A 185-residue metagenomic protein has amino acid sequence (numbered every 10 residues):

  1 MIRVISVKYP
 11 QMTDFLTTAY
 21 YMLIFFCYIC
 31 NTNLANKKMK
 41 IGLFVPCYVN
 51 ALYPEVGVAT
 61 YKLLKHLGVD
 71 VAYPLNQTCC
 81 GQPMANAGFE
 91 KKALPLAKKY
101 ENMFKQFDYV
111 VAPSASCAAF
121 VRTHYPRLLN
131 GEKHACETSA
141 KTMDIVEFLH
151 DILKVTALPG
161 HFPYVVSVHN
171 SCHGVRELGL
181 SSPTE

Functional and structural regions predicted by a protein language model:
R3-S6, Q11, N33: Short, low-complexity, charge-dense intrinsically disordered segments
K8, M12-F15, K38: Polybasic, lysine-rich low-complexity intrinsically disordered segments
T17-Y20, I24, Y100, F104: Hydrophobic alpha-helical elements and their junctions with loops/disorder across both membrane and soluble proteins
Y20, I24-A35: Short, positively charged and aromatic/hydrophobic N-terminal segments
L34-E185: Iron-sulfur cluster-binding electron-transfer modules in prokaryotic oxidoreductases
